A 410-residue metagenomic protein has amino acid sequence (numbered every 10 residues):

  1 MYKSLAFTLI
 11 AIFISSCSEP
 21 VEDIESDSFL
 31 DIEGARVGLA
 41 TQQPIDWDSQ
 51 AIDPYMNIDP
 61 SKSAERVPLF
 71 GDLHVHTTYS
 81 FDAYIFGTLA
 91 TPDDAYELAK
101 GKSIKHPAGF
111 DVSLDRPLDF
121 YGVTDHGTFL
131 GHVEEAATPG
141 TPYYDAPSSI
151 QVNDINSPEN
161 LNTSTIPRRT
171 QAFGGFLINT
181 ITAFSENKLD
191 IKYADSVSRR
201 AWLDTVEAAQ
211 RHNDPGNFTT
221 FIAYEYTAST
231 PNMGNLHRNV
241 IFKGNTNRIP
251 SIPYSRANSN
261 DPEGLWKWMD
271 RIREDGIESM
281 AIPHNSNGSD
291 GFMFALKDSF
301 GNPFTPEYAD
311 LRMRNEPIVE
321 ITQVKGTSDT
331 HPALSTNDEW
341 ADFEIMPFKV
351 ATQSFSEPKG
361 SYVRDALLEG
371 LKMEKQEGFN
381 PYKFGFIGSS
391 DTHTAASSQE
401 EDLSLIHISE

Functional and structural regions predicted by a protein language model:
Y2-T8: Sec-dependent signal peptide recognition, specifically the positively charged N-region followed immediately by
S15-S16: C-terminal motif of bacterial Sec signal peptides marking the signal peptidase cleavage site
V21-S409: Extended, charged catalytic domains and RNA/DNA-binding interfaces, predominantly in divalent-metal-using enzymes
